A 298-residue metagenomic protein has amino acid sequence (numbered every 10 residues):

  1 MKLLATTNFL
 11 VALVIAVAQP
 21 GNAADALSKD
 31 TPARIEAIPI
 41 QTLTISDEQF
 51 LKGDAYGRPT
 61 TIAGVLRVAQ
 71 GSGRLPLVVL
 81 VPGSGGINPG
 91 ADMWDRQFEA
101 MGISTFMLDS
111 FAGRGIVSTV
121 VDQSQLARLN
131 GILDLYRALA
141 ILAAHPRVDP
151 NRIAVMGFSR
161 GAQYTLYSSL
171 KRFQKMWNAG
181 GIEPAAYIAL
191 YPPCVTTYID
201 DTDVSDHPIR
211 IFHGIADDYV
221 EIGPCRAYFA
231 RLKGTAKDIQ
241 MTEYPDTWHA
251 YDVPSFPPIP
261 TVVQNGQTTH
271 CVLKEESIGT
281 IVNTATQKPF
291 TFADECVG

Functional and structural regions predicted by a protein language model:
T7-A18: Bacterial N-terminal signal peptides
Q19-A23: Sec/Tat signal peptide C-region and signal peptidase I cleavage site
A24-G73: N-terminal cap/lid segment of alpha/beta-hydrolase-fold proteins
L51-A55, T60-V65, R74-A144, P257 (+2 more regions): Serine-hydrolase catalytic machinery in alpha/beta-hydrolase-like enzymes
W94, E221-R231, F256: Short alpha-helix in the alpha/beta-hydrolase fold that links the catalytic acid
A127-S205, D218-Y219, G223: Primarily recognizes the serine-hydrolase "nucleophile elbow" in alpha/beta-hydrolase and SGNH/GDSL folds
I211-H213, D217: Short beta-strand/loop motif that positions the catalytic acidic residue of the alpha/beta-hydrolase fold
K233-I239, P245-G298: Alpha/beta-hydrolase-fold serine-hydrolase catalytic core, especially in secreted/extracellular enzymes
